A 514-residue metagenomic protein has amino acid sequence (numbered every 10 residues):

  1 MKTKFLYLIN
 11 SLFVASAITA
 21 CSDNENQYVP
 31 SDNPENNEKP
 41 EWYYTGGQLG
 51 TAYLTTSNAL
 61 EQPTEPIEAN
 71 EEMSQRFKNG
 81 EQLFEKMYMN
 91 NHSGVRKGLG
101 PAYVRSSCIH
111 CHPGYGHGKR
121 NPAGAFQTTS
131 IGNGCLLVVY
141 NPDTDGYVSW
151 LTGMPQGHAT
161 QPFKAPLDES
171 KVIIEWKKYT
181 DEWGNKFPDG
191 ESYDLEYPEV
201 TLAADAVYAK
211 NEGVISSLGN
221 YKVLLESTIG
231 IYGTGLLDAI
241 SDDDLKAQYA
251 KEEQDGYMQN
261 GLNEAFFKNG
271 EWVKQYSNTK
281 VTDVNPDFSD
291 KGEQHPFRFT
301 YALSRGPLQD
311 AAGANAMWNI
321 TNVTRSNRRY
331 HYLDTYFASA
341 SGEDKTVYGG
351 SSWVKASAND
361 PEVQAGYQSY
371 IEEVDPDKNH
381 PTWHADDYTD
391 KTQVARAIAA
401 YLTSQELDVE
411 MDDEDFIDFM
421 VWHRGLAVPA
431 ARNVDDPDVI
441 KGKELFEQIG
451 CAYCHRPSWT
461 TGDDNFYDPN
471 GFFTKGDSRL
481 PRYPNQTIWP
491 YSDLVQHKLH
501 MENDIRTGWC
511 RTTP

Functional and structural regions predicted by a protein language model:
M1-T19: Sec-dependent bacterial lipoprotein signal peptides
A17-T45: Bacterial Sec-dependent N-terminal signal peptides
E35-P63, F77: N-terminal regions that are enriched for targeting/export leaders and immediately downstream pro/stem segments
T55, Q62-R76, E85-D415: Extracytoplasmic redox metalloprotein regions
M89-L99, P122, A430-P437, K441 (+1 more regions): Surface-exposed patches in mature extracellular/periplasmic domains of secreted proteins
Y103-Y115, I231, F419, G442 (+1 more regions): The canonical Cys-X-X-Cys-His
T128-P142, G146-S149, G153, V434-T512: His/Asp/Glu-rich metal/cofactor-coordinating catalytic motifs and the adjacent surface-exposed loops that frame enzyme
D418-R432: His/Cys-centered metal/cofactor-coordination and adjacent catalytic loops
